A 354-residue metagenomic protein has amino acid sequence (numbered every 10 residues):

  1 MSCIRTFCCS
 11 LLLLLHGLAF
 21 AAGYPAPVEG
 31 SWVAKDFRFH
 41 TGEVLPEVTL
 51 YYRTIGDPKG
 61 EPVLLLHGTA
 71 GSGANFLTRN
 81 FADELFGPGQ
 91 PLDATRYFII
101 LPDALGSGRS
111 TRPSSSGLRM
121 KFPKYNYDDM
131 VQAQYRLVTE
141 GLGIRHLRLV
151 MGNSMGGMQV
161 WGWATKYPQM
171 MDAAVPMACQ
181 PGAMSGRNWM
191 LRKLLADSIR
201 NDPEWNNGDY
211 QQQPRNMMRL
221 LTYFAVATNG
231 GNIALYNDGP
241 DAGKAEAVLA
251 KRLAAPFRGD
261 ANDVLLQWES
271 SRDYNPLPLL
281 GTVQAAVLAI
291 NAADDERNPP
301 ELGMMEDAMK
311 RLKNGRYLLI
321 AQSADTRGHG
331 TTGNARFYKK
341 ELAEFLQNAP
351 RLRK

Functional and structural regions predicted by a protein language model:
R53-S116, M304: N-terminal cap/lid subdomain of alpha/beta-hydrolase-fold enzymes
D128-L149: Conserved acidic catalytic loop of the alpha/beta-hydrolase fold
R145-N188: Conserved hydrolase catalytic core segment
M170-A254: Alpha/beta-hydrolase-fold enzymes
D263-L279: Active-site nucleophile elbow and catalytic-triad environment of alpha/beta-hydrolase enzymes
V283, A289-N291: Short beta-strand/loop motif that positions the catalytic acidic residue of the alpha/beta-hydrolase fold
E296-G303: Conserved alpha/beta-hydrolase "acid-adjacent" motif
N314-K354: Catalytic active-site module of serine/aspartate enzymes centered on a nucleophile-bearing elbow/loop
